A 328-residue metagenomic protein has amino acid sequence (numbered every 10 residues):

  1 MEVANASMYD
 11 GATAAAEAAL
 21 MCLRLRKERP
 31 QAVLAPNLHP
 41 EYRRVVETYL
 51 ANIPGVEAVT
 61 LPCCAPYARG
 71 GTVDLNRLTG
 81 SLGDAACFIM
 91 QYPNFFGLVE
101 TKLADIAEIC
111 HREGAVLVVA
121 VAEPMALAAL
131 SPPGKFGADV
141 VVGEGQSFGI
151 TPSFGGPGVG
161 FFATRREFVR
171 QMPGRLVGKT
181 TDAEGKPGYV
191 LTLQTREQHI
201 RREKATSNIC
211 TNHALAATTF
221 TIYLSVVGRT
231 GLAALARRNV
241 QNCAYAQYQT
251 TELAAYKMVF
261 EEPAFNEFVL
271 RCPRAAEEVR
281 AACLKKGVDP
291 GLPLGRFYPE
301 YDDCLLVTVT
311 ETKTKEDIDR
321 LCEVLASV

Functional and structural regions predicted by a protein language model:
M1-A16: Short loop-beta-helix segment that forms the pyridoxal 5′-phosphate
M1-V3, D139-G145, I200-K204: Glycine/charged-rich beta-loop-alpha catalytic/anionic-binding loops adjacent to active sites
V3-N5, A58, M258, P290: Generic structural signal for residues in well-ordered beta-strands
Y9-A12, P40, T72, E100 (+13 more regions): Electropositive phosphate-/nucleotide-binding environments in soluble metabolic enzymes
T13-R24, E28-V190, A255, L270 (+4 more regions): Conserved PLP-enzyme active-site core in the AAT-like
A85, T230-R320: Conserved C-terminal alpha-helix-loop-beta "cap" of PLP-dependent enzymes that closes/shapes the active-site mouth
F148-A254, M258-E261: Active-site C-terminal subdomain of aminotransferase-like
